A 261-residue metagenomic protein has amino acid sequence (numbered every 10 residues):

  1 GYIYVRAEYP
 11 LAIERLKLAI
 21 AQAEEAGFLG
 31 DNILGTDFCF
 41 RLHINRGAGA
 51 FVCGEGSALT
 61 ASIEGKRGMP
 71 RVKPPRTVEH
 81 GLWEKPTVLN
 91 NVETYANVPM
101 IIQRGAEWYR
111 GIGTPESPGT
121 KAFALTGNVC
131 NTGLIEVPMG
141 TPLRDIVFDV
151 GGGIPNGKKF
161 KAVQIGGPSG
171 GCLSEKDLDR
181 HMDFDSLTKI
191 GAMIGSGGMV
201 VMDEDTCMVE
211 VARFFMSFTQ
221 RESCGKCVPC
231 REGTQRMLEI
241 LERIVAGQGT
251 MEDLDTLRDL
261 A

Functional and structural regions predicted by a protein language model:
G1, V5, E14, L18-T36 (+1 more regions): Ferredoxin-type iron-sulfur electron-transfer modules in oxidoreductases and energy-metabolism complexes
V5-L11, A48-G49, G166-G170, M216 (+1 more regions): Acidic, glycine-rich active-site loops and adjacent beta-strand->loop/helix elements that engage anionic groups
I13-M139: Hydrophobic alpha-helical positions that pack around
F38, G119, N131, K159 (+2 more regions): A generic structural signal for well-ordered coil/turn residues at beta-strand boundaries that shape enzyme active-site
M139-P155: Short amphipathic, charge-patterned alpha-helical segments
L143-I146, K159-F160, S223, M237: Extended, hydrophobic alpha-helical segments in both membrane/secreted and soluble proteins
G152-G167: Short loop-to-beta-strand transition segments
